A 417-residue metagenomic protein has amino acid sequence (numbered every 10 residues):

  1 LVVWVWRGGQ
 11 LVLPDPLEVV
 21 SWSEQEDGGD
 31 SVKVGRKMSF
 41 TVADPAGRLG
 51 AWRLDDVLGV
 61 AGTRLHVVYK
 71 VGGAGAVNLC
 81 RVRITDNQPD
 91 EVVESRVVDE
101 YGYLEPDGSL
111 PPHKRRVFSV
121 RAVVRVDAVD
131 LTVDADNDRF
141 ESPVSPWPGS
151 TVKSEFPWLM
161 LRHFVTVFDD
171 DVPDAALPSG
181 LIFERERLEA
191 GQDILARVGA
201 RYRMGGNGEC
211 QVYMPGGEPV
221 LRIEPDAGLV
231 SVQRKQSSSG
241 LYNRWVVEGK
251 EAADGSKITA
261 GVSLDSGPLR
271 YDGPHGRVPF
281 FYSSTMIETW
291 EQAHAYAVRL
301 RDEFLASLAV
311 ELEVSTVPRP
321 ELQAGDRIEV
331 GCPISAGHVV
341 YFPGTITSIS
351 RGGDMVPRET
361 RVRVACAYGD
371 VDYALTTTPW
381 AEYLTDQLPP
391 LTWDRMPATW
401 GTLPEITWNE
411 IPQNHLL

Functional and structural regions predicted by a protein language model:
L1-L13, Q192, A196, G206 (+2 more regions): Acidic, small/polar-enriched beta strand-loop surface segments
L1-P146, D193-G199, R203-M204, Y213 (+3 more regions): Assembly/oligomerization scaffold segments
K33, F40, A128, P143-F168 (+5 more regions): Amphipathic, non-transmembrane alpha-helical segments in extracytoplasmic/periplasmic proteins
V60-R64, G149, E184, D226 (+2 more regions): Glycine-centered loop/turn motifs
N78, A122, L241, V340 (+1 more regions): Exposed loop/turn and edge beta-strand positions of beta-sandwich/beta-sheet ligand-binding modules
V172-L181, A309-V310: Surface-exposed aromatic
T360-V362: Short aromatic-glycine-enriched beta-strand elements
V364-C366: SH3/SH3-like beta-barrel fold
